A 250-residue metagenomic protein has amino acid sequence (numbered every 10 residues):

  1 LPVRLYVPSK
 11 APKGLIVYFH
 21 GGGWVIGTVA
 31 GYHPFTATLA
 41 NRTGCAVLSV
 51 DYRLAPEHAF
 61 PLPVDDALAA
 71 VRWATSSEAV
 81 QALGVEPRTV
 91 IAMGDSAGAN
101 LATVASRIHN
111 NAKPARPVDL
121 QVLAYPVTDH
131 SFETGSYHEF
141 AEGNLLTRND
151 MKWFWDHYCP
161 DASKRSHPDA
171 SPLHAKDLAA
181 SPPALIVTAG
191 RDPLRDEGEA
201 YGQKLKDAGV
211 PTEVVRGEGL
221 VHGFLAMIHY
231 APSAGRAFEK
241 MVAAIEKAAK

Functional and structural regions predicted by a protein language model:
L1-K250: Alpha/beta-hydrolase superfamily serine-hydrolase fold, recognizing
